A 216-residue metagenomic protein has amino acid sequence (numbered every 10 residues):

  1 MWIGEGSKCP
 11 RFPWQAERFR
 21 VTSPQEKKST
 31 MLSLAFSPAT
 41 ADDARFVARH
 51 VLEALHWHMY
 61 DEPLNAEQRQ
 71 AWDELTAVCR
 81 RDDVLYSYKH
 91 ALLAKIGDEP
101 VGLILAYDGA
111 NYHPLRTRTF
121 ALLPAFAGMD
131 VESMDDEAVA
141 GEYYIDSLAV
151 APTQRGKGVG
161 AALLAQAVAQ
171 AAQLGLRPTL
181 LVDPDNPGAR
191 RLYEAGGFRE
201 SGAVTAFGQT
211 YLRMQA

Functional and structural regions predicted by a protein language model:
V21-D42, E62: Conserved N-terminal entry element of GNAT/NAT acetyltransferase domains
H56-C79, P124-A125: Conserved GNAT-fold acetyl-CoA-binding loop/helix
Q68-A91, I96-G97: Active-site rim helix/loop that mediates acceptor-substrate recognition in acyltransferases
L93, E99-D108, Y144, A149: Conserved beta-strand in the GNAT
D108-S147: Conserved acyl-donor/pantetheine-binding loop and adjacent beta-alpha core of acyl/acetyltransferases and related
G109-N111, T179-V182, E194, R199-R213: Conserved catalytic-core motifs of GNAT/GCN5-like acyltransferases
G141-Y143, A171-D183: Conserved GNAT acetyl-CoA-binding A-motif
G156-A169, R191-A195: Conserved acetyl-CoA-binding loop-helix of GNAT-fold acetyltransferases
